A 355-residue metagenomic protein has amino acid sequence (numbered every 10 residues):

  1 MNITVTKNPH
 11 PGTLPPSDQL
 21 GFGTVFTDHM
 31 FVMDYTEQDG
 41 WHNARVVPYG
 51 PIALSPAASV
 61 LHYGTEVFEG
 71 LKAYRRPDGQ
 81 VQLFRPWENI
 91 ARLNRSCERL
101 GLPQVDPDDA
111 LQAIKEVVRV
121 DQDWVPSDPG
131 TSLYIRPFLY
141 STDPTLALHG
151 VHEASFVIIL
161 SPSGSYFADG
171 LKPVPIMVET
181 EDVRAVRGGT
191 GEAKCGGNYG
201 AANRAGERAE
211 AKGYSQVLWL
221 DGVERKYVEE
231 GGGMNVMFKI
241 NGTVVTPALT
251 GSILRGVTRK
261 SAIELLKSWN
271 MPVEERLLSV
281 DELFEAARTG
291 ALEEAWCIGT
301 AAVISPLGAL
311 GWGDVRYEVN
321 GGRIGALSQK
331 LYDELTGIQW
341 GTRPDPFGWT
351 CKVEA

Functional and structural regions predicted by a protein language model:
M1-V117, F138, T145-A355: Helix-start/capping segments and mature chain N-termini
D123-D128, L148-G150: Short, charge-rich binding segments
P126-R136, Y140: Extended, Lys/Arg-enriched charged tracts that mediate electrostatic binding to polyanionic substrates
